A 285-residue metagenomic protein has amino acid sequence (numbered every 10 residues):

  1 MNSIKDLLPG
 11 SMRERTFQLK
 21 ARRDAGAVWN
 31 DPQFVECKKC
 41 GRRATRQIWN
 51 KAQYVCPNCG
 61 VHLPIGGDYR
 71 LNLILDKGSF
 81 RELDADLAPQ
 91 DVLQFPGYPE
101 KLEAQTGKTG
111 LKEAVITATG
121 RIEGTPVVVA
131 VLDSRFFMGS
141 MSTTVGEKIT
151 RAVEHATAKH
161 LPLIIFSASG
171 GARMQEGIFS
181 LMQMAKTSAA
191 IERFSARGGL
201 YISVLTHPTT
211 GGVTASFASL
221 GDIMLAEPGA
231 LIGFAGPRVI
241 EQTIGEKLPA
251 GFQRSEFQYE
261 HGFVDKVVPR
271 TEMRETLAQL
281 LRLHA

Functional and structural regions predicted by a protein language model:
M1-L111, T119-I122, L280-A285: Intrinsically disordered, low-complexity segments enriched in small/flexible residues
A25, A44, K108, T144 (+3 more regions): Residues that cap or flank secondary-structure elements
P32, K51-Y54, G66, T144 (+3 more regions): Charged, alpha-helix-enriched surfaces in structured cytosolic catalytic cores of large nucleotide-utilizing machines
E36, V55, I116-T119, V128-A130 (+5 more regions): Structured core elements
I116-S195, I202: Cleft-lining beta-strand/loop regions that shape enzyme active-site pockets
S167-A285: Conserved catalytic cores of soluble enzyme domains, especially glycine-rich substrate-binding beta-alpha loops
